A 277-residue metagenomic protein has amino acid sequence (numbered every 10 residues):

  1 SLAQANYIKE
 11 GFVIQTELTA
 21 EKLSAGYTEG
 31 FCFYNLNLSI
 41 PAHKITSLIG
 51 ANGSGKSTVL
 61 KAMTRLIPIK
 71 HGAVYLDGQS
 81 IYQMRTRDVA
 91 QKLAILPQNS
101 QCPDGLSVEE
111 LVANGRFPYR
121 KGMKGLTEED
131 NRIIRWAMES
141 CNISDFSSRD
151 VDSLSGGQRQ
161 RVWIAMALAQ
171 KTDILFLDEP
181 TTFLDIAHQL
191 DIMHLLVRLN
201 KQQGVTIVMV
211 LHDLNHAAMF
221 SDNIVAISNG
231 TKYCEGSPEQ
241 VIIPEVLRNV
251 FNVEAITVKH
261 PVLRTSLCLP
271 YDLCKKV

Functional and structural regions predicted by a protein language model:
I49-A51: The feature captures the beta-strand-to-loop junction immediately N-terminal to the Walker
T64: Helix-to-loop junction immediately C-terminal to a conserved catalytic motif
G72-S80, V89: Conserved ABC transporter NBD signature motif
A113, E128-F146, K171: Conserved ABC ATPase "signature" region
G125, D150-L154, Q158: Conserved ABC ATPase signature
L175-E179: Catalytic Walker B motif of ABC-type/P-loop ATPase nucleotide-binding domains
V250-V277: ABC ATPase nucleotide-binding domains
